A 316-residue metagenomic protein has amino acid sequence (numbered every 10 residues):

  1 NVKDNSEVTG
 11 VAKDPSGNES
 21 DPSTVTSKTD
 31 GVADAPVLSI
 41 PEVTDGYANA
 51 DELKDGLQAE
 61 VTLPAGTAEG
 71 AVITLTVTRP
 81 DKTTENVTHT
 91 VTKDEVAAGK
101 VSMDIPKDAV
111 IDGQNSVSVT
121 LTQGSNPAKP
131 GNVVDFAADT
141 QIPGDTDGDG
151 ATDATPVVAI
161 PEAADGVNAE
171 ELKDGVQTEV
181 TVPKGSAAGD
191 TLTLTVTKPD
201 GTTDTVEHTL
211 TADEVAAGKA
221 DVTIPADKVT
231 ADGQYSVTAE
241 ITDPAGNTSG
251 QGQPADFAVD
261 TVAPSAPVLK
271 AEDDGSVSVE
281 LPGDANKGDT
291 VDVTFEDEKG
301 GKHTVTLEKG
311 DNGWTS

Functional and structural regions predicted by a protein language model:
N1-S6, D104-Q114, I224-Q234: Surface-exposed, short loops/turns at beta-strand junctions within beta-sandwich domains
D14-P41, S125-P161, D243-N247, Q253-A263: Flexible, low-complexity linkers/stalks enriched in Thr/Pro that connect modular domains
T44-D55, G150, E162-D174, V268-D273: Short, solvent-exposed loop/linker segments at the N-terminal edge of repeated beta-sheet extracellular domains
L57-A65, V176-K184, V277-G283: Aromatic/hydrophobic beta-strand junction motif of beta-rich domains
E85-V96, D204-V215, G301-S316: Solvent-exposed serine/threonine-rich low-complexity stretches and specific carbohydrate-binding patches
G99-M103, G218-V222, N312-S316: Short strand-edge motifs at loop-to-beta-strand transitions and within beta-strands of extracellular beta-rich domains
